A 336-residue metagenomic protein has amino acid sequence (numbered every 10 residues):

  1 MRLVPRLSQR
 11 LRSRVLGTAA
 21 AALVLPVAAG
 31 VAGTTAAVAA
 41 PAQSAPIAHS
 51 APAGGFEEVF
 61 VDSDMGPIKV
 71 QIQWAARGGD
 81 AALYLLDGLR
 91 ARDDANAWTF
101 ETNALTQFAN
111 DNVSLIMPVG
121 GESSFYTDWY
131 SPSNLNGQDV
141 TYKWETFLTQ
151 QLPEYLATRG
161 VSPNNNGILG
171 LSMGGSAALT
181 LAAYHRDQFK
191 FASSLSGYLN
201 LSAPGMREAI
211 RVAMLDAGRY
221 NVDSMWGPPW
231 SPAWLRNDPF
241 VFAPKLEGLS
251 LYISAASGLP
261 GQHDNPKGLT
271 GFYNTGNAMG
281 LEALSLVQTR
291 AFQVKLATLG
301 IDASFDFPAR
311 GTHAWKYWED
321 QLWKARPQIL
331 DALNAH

Functional and structural regions predicted by a protein language model:
R2-L3, R14-A21, A28-H336: Non-catalytic cap/lid and distal C-terminal segments of serine-dependent acyl enzymes
L11: Phosphate/Mg2+-binding loops and adjacent switch elements in nucleotide/diphosphate-handling enzyme cores
